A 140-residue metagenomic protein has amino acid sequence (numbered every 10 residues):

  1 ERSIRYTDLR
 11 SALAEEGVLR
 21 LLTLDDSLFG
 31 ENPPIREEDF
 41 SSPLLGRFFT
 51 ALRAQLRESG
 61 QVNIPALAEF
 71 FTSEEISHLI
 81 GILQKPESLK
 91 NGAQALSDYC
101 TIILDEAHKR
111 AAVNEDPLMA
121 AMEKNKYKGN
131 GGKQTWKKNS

Functional and structural regions predicted by a protein language model:
E1-S59, Y99-C100, N139: Non-catalytic protein-protein interaction segments used by genome-maintenance enzymes to assemble and couple activities
R53-S140: Bacterial replisome coupling helices
